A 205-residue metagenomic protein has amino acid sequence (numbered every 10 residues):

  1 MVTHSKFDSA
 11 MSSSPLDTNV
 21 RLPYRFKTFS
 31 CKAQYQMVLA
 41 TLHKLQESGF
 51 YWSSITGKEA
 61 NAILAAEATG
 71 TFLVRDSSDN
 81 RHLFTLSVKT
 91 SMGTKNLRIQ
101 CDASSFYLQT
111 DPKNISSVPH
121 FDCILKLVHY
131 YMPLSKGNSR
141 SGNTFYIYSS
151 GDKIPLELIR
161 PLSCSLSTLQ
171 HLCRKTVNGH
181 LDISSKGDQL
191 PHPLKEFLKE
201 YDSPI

Functional and structural regions predicted by a protein language model:
M1-H43, R160-C164, H171, N178-I205: Eukaryotic low-complexity, non-globular regulatory regions
K32-N61: Eukaryotic proteins' extreme N-terminal regulatory segments
Y35-L42, G93-K95, D102-L108: Short aromatic-glycine-(Arg/Gly/Cys) micro-motifs in beta-strand/loop hairpins
H43-Q46, L64-A65, K126-V128: Alpha-helix boundary recognition
Y51-K58, I63-G70, S77-R81: Eukaryotic beta-rich interaction modules
G70-T94: Short, structured protein-protein interaction patches enriched in aromatics and acidic/basic residues, typified by
F72, F84, L97, F106 (+1 more regions): A broad, low-specificity signal marking well-ordered, structured residues that form hydrophobic/aromatic
R98-Q100, Q109-I205: Cullin-RING E3 adaptor/co-adaptor recruitment helices
